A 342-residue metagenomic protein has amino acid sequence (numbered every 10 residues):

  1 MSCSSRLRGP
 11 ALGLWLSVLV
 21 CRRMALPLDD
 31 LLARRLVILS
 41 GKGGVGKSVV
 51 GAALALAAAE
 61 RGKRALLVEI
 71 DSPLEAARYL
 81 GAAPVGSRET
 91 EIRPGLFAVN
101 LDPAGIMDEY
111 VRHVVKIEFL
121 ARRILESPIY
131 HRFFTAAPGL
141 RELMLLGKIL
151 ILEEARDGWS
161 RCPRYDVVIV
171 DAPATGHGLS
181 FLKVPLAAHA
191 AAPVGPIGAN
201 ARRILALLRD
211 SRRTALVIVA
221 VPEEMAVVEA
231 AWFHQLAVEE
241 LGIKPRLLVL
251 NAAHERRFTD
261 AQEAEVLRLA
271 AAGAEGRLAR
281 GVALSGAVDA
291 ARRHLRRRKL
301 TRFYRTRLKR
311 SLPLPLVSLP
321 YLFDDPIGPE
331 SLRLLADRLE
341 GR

Functional and structural regions predicted by a protein language model:
S2-R8, L12-S17: Intrinsically disordered, low-complexity proline-rich regions
A25, D29, V45, V49-A53 (+6 more regions): Conserved catalytic-core segment of NTP-binding enzymes
R34-R35, S127-R132, L179-H189: Gly-rich Lys/Arg/Thr-decorated short loops/hinges at beta-loop-alpha junctions or inter-strand turns that position
K42: P-loop (Walker A) phosphate-binding loop of NTP-binding proteins
A57-L125: N-terminal phosphate/diphosphate-binding loop that engages ATP/GTP or pyrophosphate donors across diverse enzyme folds
R112-E153: ATP-hydrolysis module of ASCE/P-loop NTPase motor domains, specifically the Walker B Asp-Glu catalytic pair
S311-R342: NTP-binding/hydrolysis catalytic cores, primarily Walker-type P-loop NTPases
